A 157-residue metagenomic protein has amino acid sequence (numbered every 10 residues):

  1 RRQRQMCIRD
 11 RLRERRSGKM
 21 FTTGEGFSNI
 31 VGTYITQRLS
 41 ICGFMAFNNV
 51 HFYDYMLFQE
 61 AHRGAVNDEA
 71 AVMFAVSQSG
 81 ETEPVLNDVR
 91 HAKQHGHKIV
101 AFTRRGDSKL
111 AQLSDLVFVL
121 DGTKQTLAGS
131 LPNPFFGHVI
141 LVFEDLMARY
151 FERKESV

Functional and structural regions predicted by a protein language model:
R1-R2, K154: Charged/polar interaction segments and conserved charged motifs
Q3-I8: Short, small-residue-biased leader/transition segments that mark boundaries at the very start of proteins
R9-R13: Low-complexity basic/metal-binding stretches
E14-E155: Glycine-rich phosphate-binding loops that contact phosphosugars or nucleotide phosphates
